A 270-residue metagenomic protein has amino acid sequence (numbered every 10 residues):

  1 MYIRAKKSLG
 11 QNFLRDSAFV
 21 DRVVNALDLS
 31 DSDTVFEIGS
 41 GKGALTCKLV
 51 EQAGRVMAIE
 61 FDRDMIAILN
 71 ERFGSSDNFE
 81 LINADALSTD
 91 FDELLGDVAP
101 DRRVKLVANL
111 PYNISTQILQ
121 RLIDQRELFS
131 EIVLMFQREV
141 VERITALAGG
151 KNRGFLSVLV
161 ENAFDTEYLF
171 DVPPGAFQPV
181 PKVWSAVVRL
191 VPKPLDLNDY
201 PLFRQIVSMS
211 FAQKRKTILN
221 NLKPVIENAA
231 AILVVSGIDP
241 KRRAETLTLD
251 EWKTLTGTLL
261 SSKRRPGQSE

Functional and structural regions predicted by a protein language model:
M1-M209, T254-E270: Catalytic cores of RNA-modifying enzymes
A186, L190-P192, N198-A231, S236-D239 (+1 more regions): An accessory alpha-helical subdomain
